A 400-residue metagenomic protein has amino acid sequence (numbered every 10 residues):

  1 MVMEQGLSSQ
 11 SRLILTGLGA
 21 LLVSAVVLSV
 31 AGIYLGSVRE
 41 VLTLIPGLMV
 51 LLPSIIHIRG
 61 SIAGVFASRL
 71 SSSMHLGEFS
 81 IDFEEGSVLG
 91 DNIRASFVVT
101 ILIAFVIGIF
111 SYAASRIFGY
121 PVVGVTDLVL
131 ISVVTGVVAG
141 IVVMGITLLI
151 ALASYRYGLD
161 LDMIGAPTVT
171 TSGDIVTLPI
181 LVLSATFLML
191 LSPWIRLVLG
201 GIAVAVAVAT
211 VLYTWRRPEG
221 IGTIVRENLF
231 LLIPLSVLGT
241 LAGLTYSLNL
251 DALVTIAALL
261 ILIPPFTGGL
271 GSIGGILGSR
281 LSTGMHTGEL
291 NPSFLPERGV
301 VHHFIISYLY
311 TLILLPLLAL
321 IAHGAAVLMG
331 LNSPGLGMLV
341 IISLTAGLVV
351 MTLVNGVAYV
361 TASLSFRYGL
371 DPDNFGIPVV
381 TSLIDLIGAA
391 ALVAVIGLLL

Functional and structural regions predicted by a protein language model:
T16-Y34, F105-V106, P234-A242: The first (N-terminal) embedded transmembrane alpha-helix
L22, M49-S61, I93, F97 (+9 more regions): Transmembrane helix-bundle signature of multi-pass membrane transporters/permeases
L35-L52, I56, N249-I263: Interfacial/gating helices of multi-pass transporter permease domains
V65-E84, T147-P167, L253-A257, I276-L295 (+1 more regions): Juxtamembrane helix-loop transition segments at the membrane interface in multi-pass membrane proteins
A67-F118, I273-M329: Helix-loop-helix junctions within the multi-pass membrane cores of secondary transporters/permeases
V122-T126, L130, V134-V142, T147-T177 (+4 more regions): Membrane-interface helix-loop-helix junctions at boundaries between adjacent transmembrane segments
I131-V143, W194-V206, S343, V350: Structural signature of hydrophobic alpha-helical transmembrane segments
E227-F294: Transmembrane helical segments that form the transport core of multi-pass membrane transport proteins
